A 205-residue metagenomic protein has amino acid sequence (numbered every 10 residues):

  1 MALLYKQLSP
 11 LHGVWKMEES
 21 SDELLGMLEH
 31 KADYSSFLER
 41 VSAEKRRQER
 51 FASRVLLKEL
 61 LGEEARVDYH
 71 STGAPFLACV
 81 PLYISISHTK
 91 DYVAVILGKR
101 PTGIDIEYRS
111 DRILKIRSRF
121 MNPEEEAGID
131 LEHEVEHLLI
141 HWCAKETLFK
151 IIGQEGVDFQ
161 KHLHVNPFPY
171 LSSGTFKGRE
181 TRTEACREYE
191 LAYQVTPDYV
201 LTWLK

Functional and structural regions predicted by a protein language model:
M1-K205: Core catalytic alpha/beta fold that binds nucleotide/phospho-ligands
